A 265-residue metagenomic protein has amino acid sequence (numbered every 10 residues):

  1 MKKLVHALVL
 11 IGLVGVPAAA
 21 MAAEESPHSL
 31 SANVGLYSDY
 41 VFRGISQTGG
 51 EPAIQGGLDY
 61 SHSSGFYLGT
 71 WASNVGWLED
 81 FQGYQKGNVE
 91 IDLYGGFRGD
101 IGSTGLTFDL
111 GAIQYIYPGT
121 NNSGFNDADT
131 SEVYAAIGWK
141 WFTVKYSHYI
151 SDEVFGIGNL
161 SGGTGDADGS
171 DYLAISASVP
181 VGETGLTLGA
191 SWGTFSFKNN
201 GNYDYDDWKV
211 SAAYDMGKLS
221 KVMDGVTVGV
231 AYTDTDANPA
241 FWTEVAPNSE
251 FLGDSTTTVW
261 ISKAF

Functional and structural regions predicted by a protein language model:
M1-S29: Cleavable N-terminal export/targeting peptides
A22-S29, G65-L68, D100-T107, V179-L188 (+1 more regions): Short loop/turn motifs that connect adjacent beta-strands in outer-membrane beta-barrel proteins
A23-S61, G65-G76: Short glycine/proline- and aromatic-enriched beta-strand/turn motifs that initiate or cap beta-hairpins
H28, G50-I54, G87-I91, L106 (+5 more regions): Residues that define the transmembrane beta-barrel architecture of outer-membrane proteins
A32-V34, L58, L68-T70, G95 (+8 more regions): Membrane-embedded beta-strand positions of outer-membrane beta-barrel proteins
L36-F42, H62, A72-G76, G99 (+8 more regions): Transmembrane beta-strands of outer-membrane beta-barrel pores
S46-T48, S63-D127: Surface-exposed loop and membrane-interface regions of Gram-negative outer-membrane beta-barrel proteins
V210, Y214-M216, S249-F265: Outer-membrane beta-barrel "beta-signal"
